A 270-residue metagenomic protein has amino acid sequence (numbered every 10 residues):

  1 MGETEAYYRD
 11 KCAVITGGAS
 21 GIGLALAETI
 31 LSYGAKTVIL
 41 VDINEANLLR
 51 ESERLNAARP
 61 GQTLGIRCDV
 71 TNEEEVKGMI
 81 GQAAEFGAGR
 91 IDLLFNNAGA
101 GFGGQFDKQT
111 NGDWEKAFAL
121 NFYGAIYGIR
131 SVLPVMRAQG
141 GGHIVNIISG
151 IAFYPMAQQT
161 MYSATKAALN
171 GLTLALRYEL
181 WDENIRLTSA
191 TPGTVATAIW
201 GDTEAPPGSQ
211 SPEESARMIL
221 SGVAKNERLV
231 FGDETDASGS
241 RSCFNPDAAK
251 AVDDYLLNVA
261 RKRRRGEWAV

Functional and structural regions predicted by a protein language model:
C12, A19-S20: Conserved glycine-rich cofactor-binding loop
A35-E51: Conserved glycine-rich Rossmann-like NAD(P)H-binding loop of the short-chain dehydrogenase/reductase
E45-A46, R67-G78, N111: The beta1-alpha1 cofactor-binding region of Rossmann-like NAD(H)/NADP(H)-dependent oxidoreductases
Q105-F106, T110-E115: Substrate-binding pocket helix/loop in short-chain dehydrogenase/reductase
I129, T165: Active-site helix of classical SDR
S149: Residue(s) in the substrate-gating loop at a strand-loop-helix junction that position the organic substrate next
R177-S238: SDR active-site lid
